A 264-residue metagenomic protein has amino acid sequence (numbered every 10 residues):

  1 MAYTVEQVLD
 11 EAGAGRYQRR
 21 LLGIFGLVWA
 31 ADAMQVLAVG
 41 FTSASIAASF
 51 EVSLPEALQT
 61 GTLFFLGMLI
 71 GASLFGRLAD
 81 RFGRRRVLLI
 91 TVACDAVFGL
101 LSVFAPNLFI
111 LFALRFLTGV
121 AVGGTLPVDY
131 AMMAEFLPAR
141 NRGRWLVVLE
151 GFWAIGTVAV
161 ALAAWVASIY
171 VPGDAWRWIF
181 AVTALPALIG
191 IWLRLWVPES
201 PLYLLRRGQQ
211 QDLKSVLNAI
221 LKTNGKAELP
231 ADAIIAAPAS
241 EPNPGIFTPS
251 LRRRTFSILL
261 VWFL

Functional and structural regions predicted by a protein language model:
M1-L264: Transmembrane-helix signature of 12-pass secondary carriers
